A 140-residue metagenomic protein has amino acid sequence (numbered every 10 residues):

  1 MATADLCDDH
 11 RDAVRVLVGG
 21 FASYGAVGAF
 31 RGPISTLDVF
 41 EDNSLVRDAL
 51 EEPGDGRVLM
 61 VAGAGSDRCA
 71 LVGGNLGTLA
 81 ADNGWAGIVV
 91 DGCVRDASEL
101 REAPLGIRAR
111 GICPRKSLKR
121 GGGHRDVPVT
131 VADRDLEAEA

Functional and structural regions predicted by a protein language model:
M1-A138: Feature captures the catalytic cores and cofactor-binding loops of soluble hydro-lyases/lyases that act on carboxylate
